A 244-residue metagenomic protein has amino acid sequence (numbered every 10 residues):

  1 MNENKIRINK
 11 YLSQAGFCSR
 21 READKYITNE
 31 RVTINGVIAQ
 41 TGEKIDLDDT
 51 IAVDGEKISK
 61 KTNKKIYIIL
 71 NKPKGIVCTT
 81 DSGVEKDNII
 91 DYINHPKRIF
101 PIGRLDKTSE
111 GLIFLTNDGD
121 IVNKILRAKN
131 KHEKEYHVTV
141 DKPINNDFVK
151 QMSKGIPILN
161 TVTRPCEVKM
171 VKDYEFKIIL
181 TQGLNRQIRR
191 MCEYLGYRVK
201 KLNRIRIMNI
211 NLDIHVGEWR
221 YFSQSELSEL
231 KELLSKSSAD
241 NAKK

Functional and structural regions predicted by a protein language model:
M1-K244: Basic, flexible Lys/Arg- and Gly-enriched helix-loop patches that mediate nucleic-acid binding at interfaces with rRNA
